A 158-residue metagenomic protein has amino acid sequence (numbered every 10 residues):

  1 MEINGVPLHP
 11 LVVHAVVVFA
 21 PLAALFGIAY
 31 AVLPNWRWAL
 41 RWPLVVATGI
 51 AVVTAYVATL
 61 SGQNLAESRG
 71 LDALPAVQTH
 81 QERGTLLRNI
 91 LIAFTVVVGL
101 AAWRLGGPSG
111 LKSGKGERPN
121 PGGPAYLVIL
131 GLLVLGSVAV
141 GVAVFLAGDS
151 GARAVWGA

Functional and structural regions predicted by a protein language model:
M1-A158: Polytopic transmembrane helical bundles with strong interfacial aromatic enrichment
